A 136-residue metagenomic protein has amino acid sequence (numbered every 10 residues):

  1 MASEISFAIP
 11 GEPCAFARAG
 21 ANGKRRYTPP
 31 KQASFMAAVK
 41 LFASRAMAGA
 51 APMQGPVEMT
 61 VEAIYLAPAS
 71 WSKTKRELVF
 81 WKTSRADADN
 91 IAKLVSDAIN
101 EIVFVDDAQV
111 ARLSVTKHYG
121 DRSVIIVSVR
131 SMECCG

Functional and structural regions predicted by a protein language model:
M1-G136: Acidic, proline/glycine-enriched N-terminal capping motif
